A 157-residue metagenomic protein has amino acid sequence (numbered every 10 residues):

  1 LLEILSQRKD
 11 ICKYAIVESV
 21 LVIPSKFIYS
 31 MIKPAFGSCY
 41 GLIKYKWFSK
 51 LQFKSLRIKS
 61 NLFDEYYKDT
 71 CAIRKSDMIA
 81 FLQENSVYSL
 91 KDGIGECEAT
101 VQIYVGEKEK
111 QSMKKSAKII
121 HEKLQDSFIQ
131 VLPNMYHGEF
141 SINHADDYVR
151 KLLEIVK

Functional and structural regions predicted by a protein language model:
E3-L42: Flexible "cap/lid" loop of the alpha/beta hydrolase fold
F27-I28, L42-G95: Conserved alpha/beta-hydrolase catalytic His-Asp/Glu region
I94-E98, E122-L124: Short, conserved loop/helix-junction motifs that constitute active-site signature segments in enzyme catalytic cores
C97, I103-V105: Short beta-strand/loop motif that positions the catalytic acidic residue of the alpha/beta-hydrolase fold
K110-S116: Conserved alpha/beta-hydrolase "acid-adjacent" motif
L132-D147: Catalytic histidine-centered segment of alpha/beta-hydrolase-like enzymes
D147, K151-K157: C-terminal alpha-helix
